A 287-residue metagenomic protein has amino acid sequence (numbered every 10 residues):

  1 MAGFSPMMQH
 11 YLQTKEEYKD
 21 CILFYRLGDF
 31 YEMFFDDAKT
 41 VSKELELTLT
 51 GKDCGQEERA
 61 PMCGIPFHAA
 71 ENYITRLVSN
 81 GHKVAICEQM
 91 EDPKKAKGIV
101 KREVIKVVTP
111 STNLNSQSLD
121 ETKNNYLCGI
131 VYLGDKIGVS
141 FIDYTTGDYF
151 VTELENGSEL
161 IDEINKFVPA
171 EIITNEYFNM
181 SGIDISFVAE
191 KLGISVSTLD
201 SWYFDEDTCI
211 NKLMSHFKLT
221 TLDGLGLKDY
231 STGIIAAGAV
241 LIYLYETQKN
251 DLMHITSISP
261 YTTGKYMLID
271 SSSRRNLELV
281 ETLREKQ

Functional and structural regions predicted by a protein language model:
M1-Q287: Charged catalytic and DNA/RNA-contacting regions of genome-maintenance and nucleic-acid-processing enzymes
